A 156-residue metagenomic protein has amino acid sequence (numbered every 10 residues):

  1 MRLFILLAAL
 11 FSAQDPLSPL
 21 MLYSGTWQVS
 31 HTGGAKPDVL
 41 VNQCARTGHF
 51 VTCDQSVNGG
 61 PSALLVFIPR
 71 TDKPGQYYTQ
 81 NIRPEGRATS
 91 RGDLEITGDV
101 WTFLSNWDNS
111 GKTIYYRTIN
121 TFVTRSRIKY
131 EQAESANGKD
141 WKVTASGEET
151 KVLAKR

Functional and structural regions predicted by a protein language model:
M1-L7: Sec-dependent signal peptide recognition, specifically the positively charged N-region followed immediately by
A13-R156: Hydrophobic small-molecule pocket/channel-lining residues, especially in calycin-type beta-barrels
